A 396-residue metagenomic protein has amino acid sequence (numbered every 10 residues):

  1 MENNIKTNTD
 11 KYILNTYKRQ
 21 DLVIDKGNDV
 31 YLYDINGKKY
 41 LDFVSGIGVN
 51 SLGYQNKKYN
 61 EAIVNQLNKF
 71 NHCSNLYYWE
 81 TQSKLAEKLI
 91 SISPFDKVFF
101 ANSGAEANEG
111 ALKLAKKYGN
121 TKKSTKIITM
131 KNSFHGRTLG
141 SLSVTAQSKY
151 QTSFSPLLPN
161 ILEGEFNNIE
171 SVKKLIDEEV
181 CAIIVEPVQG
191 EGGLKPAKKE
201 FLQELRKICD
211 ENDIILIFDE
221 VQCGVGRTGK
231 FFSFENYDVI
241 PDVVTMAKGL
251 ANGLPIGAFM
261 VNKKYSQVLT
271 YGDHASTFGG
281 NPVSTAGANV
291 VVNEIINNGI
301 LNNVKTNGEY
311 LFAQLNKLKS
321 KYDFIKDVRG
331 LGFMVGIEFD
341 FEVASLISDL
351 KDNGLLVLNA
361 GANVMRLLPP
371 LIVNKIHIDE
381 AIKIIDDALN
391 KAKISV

Functional and structural regions predicted by a protein language model:
M1-V396: Conserved N-terminal phosphate-binding loop of PLP-dependent enzymes in the Aspartate aminotransferase
